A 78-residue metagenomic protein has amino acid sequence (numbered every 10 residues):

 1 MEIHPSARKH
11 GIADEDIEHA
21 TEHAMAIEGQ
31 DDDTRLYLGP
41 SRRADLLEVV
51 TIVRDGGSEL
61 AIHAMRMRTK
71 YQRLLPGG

Functional and structural regions predicted by a protein language model:
M1-G78: Ribonuclease/tRNase effector modules and their secretory precursors
